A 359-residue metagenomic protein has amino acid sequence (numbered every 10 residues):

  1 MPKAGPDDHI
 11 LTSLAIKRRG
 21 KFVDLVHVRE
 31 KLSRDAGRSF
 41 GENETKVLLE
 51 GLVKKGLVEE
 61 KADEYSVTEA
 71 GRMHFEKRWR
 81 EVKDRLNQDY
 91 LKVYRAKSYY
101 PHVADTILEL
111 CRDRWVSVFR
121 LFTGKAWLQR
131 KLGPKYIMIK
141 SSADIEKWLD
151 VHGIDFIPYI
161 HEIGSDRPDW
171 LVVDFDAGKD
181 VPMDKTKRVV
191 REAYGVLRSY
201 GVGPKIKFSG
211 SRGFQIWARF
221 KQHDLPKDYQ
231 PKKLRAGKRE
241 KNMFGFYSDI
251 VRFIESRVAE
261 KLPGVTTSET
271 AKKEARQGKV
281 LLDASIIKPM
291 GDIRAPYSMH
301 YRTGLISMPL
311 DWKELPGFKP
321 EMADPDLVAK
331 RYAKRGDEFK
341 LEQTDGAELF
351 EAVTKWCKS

Functional and structural regions predicted by a protein language model:
M1-R19: Short alpha-helical segments that sit at the start of domains
G20-D35: Short acidic, hydrophobic short linear motifs in intrinsically disordered regions
R38-K54: Short amphipathic alpha-helical interaction segments
V53-D63: A short, conserved structural fragment
D63-E69, G213-Q215: Minor-groove-contacting beta-hairpin "wing" of winged helix-turn-helix DNA-binding domains
A70-L86: Short, amphipathic alpha-helical interaction segments positioned at domain boundaries
A96-K179, M183: SsDNA-processing nucleotidyl-transfer enzymes
K140-S141, L149-E192, D224-S359: DNA replication initiation modules
